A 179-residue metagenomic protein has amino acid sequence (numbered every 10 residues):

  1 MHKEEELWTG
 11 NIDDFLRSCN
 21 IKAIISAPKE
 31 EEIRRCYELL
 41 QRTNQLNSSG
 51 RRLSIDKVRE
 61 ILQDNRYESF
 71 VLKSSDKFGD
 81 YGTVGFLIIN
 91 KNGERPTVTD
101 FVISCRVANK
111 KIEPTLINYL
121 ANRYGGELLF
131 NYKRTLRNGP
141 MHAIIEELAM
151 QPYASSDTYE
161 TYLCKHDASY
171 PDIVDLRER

Functional and structural regions predicted by a protein language model:
M1, E6-A23, A27-Q45, F78 (+1 more regions): Conserved helicase motor core of SF1/SF2 NTP-dependent helicases
M1-I21, N122, G126-R179: Terminal substrate-recognition subdomain of acyl/acetyltransferases
S18, L40-T43, V71, V98-V102 (+1 more regions): Generic, low-specificity signal for short hydrophobic/alpha-helical stretches with a mild N-terminal bias, encompassing
I25-K29, N47-G50, N109, F130 (+1 more regions): Generic alpha-helical structural element
P28-P96: A conserved beta-strand-loop-helix scaffold within acyl/acetyltransferase catalytic domains
E60-Q63, A108-K110, A154, L163-D167: Low-complexity, flexible helical/coil segments
K77, T83-P152: Acyl-donor binding region in acyl/amide transferases
